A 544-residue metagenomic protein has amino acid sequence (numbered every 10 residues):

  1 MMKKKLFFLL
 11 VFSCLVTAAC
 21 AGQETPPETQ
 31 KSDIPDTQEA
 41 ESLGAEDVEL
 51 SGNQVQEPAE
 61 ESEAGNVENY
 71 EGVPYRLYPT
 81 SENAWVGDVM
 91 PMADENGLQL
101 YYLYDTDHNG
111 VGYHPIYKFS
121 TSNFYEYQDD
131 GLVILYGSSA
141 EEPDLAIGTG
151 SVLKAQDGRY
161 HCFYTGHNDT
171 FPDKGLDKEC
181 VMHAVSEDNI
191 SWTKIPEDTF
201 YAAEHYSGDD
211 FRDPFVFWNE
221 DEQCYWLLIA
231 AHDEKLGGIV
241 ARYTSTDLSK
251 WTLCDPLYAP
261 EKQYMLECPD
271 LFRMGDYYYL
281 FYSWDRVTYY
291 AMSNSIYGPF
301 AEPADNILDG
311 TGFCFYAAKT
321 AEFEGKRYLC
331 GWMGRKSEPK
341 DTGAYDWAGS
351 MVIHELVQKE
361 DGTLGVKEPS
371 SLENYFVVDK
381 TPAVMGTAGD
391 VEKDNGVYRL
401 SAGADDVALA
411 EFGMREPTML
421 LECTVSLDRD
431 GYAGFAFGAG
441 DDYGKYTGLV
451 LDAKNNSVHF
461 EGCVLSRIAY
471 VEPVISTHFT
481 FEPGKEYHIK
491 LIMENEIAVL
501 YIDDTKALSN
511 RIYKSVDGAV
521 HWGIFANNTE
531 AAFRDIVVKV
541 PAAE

Functional and structural regions predicted by a protein language model:
V16-A19: C-terminal motif of bacterial Sec signal peptides marking the signal peptidase cleavage site
A21-Q23, P27, D47, G52-D213 (+8 more regions): Beta-rich carbohydrate-recognition and catalytic domains
L271, L421-C423, K485-I502: Short tryptophan-centered beta-strand motifs in secreted/extracellular beta-sheet-rich domains of glycan-recognition
S401-C463: Secretory/extracellular carbohydrate-interaction modules and structurally similar beta-sandwich "look-alikes"
V407-M414, I475-F481, W522-G523: Beta-strand-rich interaction surfaces with strong enrichment in secreted/lumenal proteins
S466-H488: Short, aromatic/His-centered strand-loop micro-motif at the edge of beta-sheets
N510-A532: Flexible glycan-contacting loops in extracellular carbohydrate-active proteins
R534-V538: Extracellular beta-strand elements of beta-rich domains used for carbohydrate recognition/degradation or cell-matrix
